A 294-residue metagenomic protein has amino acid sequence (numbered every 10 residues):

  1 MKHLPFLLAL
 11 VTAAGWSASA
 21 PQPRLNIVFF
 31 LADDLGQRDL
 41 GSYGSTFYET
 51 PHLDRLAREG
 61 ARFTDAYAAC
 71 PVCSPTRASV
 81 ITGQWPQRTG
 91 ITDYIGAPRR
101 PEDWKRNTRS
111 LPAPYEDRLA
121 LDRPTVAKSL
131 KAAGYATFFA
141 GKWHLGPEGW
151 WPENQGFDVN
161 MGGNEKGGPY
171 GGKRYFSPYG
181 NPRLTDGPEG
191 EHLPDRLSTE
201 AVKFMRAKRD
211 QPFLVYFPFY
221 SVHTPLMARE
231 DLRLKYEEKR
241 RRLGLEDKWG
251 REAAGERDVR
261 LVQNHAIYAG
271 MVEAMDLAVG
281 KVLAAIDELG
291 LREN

Functional and structural regions predicted by a protein language model:
M1-L4, A113: Positively charged n-region of N-terminal signal peptides that target proteins for export
H3, L10-P23: Bacterial Sec-dependent signal peptides at the C-terminal "C-region" and cleavage site
Q22-L25, D54: N-terminal carbohydrate-binding accessory modules
L25, A32-Y48, T64, A68-P71 (+4 more regions): Active-site-proximal cap/lid insertion segments
Q37-T125, S129-Y135, V159, E165-K173: Active-site segment of extracytoplasmic enzymes that catalyze sulfate/phosphate-ester chemistry
A136-T137, F213: Hydrophobic anchor at the start of a short beta-strand that flanks the dinucleotide cofactor-binding loop
K142: Active-site glycine-centered loops adjacent to acidic/histidine catalytic or metal-binding residues that shape
Q155-G156: Short, structured coil segments at secondary-structure junctions
